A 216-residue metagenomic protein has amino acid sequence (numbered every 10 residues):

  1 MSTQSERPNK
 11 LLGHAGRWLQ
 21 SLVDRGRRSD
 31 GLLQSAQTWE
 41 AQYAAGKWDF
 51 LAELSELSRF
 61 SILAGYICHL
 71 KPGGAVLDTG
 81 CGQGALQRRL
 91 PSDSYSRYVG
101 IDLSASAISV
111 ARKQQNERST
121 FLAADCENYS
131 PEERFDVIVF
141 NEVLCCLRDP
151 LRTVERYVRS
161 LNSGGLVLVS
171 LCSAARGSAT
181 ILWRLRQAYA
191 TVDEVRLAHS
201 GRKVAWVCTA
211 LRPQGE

Functional and structural regions predicted by a protein language model:
S5-I67, A175-R176: Conserved class I S-adenosyl-L-methionine
G73-G82: Conserved class I S-adenosyl-L-methionine
Q83-E127: Class I SAM-dependent methyltransferase SAM/SAH-binding core
S130-I138: A short acidic, Gly/Pro-enriched loop at the edge of an enzyme's catalytic core that lines a small-molecule cofactor
V137-R148: A short SAM/SAH-binding and catalytic strip from SAM-dependent methyltransferases
R152-S163: A short glycine-rich, Lys/Arg-flanked "PGG" loop and its adjoining helix->strand segment in the class I
G164-C172: Conserved beta-strand signature within the Rossmann-like core of class I S-adenosyl-L-methionine
A198-E216: Core SAM-dependent methyltransferase catalytic element
